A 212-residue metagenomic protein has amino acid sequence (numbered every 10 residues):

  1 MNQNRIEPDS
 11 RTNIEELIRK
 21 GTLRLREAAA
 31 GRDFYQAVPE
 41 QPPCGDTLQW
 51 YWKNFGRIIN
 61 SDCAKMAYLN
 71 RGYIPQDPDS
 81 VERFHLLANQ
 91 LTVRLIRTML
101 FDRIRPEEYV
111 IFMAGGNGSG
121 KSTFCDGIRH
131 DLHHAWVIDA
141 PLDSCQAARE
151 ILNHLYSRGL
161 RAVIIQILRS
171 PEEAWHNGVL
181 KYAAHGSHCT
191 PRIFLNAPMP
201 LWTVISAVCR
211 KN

Functional and structural regions predicted by a protein language model:
M1-N212: Glycine-rich phosphate-binding loop of ATP-dependent small-molecule kinases
